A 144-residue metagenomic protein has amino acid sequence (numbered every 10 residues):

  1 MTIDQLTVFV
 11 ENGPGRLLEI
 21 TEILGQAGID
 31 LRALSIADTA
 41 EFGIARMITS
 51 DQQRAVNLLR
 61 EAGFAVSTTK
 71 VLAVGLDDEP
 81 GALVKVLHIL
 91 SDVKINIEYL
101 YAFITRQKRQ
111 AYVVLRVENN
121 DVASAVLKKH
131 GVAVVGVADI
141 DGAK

Functional and structural regions predicted by a protein language model:
M1-K144: A conserved regulatory-domain signal marking ACT and ACT-like small-molecule sensing domains and adjacent regulatory
